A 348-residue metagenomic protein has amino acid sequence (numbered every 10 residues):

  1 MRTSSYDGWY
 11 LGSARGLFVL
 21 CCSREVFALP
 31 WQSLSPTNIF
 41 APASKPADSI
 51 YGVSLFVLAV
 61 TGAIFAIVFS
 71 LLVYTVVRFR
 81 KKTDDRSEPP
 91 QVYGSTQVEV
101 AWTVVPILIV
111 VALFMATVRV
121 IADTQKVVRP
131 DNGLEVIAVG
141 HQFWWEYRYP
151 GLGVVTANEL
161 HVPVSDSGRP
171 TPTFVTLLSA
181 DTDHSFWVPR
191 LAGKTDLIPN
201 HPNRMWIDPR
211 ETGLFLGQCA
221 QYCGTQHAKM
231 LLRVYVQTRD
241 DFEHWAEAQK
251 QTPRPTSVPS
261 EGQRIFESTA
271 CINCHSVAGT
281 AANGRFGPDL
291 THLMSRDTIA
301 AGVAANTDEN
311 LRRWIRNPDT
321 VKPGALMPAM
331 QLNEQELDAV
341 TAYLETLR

Functional and structural regions predicted by a protein language model:
M1-S33: N-terminal secretory/membrane targeting signals
F18-E25, F65, I107-V111, M115: Hydrophobic alpha-helical membrane-insertion segments
L29, L347-R348: Short, solvent-exposed mixed-charge patches
L29-F56, V76-R285, G302-R316, V321-P323 (+1 more regions): Non-transmembrane, membrane-proximal soluble domains of secreted or membrane proteins
S54-F65: Alpha-helical transmembrane segments
F65-F79: Alpha-helical transmembrane segments
A342-T346: Extracellular low-complexity, Gly/Ser/Thr-rich intrinsically disordered linkers and protease-sensitive activation/hinge
